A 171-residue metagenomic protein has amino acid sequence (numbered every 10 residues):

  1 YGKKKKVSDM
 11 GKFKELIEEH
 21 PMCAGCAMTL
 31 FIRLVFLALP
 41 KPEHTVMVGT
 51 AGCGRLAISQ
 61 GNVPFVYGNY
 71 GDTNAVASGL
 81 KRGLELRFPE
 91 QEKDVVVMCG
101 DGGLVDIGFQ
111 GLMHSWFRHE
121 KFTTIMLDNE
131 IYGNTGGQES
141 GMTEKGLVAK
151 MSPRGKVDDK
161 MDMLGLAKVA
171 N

Functional and structural regions predicted by a protein language model:
D9, S140-N171: Conserved thiamine diphosphate
D9-N69: Active-site diphosphate/adenylate-binding microenvironment
E18-A24, C99-G102, L147-K156: Flexible, glycine/proline-enriched loop segments at strand-loop-helix junctions that form or flank small-ligand binding
E19, C26-M28, T50-G52, C99-G102 (+2 more regions): Fold-independent oxyanion-binding glycine-rich loops and adjacent beta-strand/coil segments at enzyme active sites
L37, H114, L166: Hydrophobic/aromatic ligand-binding patch that stacks against planar heteroaromatic rings of cofactors or nucleotides
R55-Y132: Thiamine diphosphate
G133-Q138: Glycine-rich, charge-decorated loop segments at or immediately adjacent to ligand/cofactor-binding or catalytic sites
